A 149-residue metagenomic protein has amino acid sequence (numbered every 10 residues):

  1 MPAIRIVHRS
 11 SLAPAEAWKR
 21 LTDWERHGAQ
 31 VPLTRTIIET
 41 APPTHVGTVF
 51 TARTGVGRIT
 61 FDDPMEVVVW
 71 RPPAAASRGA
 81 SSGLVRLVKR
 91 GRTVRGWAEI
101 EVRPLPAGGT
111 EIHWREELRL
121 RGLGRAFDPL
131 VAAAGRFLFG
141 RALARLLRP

Functional and structural regions predicted by a protein language model:
M1-H45: Hydrophobic ligand-binding cavity/cleft-lining segments
I4, T36-I38, T51, L84 (+1 more regions): Short structured motifs
L12, H45, D62, F137-R141: Generic recognition of short, well-ordered alpha-helical interface segments
A17-L21, H27, F50, V67 (+2 more regions): Hydrophobic pocket/interface hotspot
T36-T40, V49, V131-A134: Juxtamembrane/interface motifs at transmembrane-helix termini
P43, G55-E111, E117-L120, R148: Hydrophobic-ligand binding "helix-grip"
E117-P149: A conserved amphipathic terminal alpha-helix motif
